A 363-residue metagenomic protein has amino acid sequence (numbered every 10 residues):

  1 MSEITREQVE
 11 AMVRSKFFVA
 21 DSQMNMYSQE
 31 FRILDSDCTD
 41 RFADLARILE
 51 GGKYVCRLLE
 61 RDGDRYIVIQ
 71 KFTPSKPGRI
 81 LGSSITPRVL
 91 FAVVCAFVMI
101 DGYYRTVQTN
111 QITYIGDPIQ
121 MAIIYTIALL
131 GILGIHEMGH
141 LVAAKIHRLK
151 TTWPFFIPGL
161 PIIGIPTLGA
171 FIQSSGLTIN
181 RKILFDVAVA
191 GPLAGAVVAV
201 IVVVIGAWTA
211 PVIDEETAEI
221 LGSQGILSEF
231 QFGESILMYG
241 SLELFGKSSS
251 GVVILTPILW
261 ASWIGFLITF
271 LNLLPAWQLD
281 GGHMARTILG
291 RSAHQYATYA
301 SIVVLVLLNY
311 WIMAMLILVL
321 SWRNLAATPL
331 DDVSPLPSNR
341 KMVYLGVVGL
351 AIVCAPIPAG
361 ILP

Functional and structural regions predicted by a protein language model:
M1-P363: Hydrophobic transmembrane alpha-helices and their immediate loop junctions in multi-pass integral membrane proteins
